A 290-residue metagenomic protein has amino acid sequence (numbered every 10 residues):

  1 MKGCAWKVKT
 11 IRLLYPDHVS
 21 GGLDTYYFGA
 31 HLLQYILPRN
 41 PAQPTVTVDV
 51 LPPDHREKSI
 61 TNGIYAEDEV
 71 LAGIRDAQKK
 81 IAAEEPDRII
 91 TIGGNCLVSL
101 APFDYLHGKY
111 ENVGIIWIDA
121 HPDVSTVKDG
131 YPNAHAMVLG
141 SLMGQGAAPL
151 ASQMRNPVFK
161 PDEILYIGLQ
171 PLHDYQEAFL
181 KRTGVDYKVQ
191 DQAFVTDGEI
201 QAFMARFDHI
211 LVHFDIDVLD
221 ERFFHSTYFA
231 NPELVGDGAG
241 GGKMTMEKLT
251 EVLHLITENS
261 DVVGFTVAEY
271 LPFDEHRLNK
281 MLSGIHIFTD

Functional and structural regions predicted by a protein language model:
K2-I90, V98-G108, F179-D290: Catalytic cores of soluble, metal-dependent hydrolases
P38-N40, L142, A147, D174: Surface cap/lid and interfacial helix-loop subdomains adjacent to catalytic sites that gate substrate access
A82, K160, L172: Ligand-binding beta-strand-loop-alpha-helix segment within the catalytic cores of soluble metabolic enzymes
R88-M154, F159, E163: Active-site histidine-anchored catalytic micro-motif
W117-A120, M143, Y166-P171, V189-D191 (+1 more regions): Short, structured patches in soluble enzyme cores that scaffold and shape functional sites
A120-P122, Q170-L172, D215-L219: Short glycine-enriched loops at secondary-structure junctions
G146-P149, G168-L172, M244-K248: A general structural motif
L172-A178: Short, glycine/polar-rich helix-capping loops at beta-to-alpha or helix-loop-helix junctions that flank or form
